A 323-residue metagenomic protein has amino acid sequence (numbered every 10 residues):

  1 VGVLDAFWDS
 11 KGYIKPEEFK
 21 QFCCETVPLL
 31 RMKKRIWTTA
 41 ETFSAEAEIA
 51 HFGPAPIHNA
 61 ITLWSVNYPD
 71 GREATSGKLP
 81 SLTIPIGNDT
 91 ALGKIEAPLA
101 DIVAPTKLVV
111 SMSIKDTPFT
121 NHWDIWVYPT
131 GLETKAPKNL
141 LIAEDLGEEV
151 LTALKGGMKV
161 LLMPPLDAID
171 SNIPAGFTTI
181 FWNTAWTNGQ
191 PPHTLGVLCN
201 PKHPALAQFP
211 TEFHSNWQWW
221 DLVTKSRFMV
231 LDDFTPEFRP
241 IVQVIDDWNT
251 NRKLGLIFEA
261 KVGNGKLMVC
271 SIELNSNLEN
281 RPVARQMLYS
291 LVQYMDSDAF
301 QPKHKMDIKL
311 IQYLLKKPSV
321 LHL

Functional and structural regions predicted by a protein language model:
V1-T42, E48, P54: Extended substrate-binding grooves/exosites of carbohydrate-active enzymes
K33-R35, L79-P85, A97-L99: Beta-strand-rich interaction surfaces with strong enrichment in secreted/lumenal proteins
R35, E48-A50, R72, I95 (+5 more regions): Long alpha-helical segments found as membrane-embedded helices
T42-L82, L92-E96, P105-K115: Beta-strand-rich binding/interaction modules
P80-P85, P118-T134: Short beta-strand elements
K138-A185, K261-K266, C270, L291: Short alpha-beta junction capping motif
A168-D170, A185-P282, A299-L323: Catalytic beta-strand/loop cores that center a nucleophilic Ser/Cys/Thr and support acyl-enzyme chemistry
V283-D296: Short amphipathic C-terminal alpha-helix that caps PH/PH-like domains
